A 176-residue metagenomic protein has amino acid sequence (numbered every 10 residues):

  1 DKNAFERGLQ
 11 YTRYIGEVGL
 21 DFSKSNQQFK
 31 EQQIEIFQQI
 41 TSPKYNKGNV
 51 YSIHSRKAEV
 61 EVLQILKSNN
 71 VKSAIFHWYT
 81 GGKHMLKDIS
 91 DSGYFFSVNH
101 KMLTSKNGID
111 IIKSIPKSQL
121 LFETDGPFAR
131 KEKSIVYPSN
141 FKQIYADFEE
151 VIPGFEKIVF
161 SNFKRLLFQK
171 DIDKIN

Functional and structural regions predicted by a protein language model:
K2-S92, D110, A129-I135, S139 (+1 more regions): Divalent metal-binding pocket/active-site signature
P43, F141-N176: Mid-to-C-terminal alpha-helical segments outside catalytic/metal-binding sites
V71, Y94, K117-L120, I172: Generic structural signal for secondary-structure transition and capping sites
T80-G81, H100-T104, D125-F128: Short, acidic/turn-prone active-site loops that include or flank metal/cofactor- and phosphate-binding residues
G93-N107: His/Asp/Glu-enriched short active-site or ligand-binding loop at hydrolase and phosphoryl-transfer sites
N107-K113: A short, acidic, amphipathic alpha-helical segment used as a generic capping/interface helix at domain edges
S118-S134: Short acidic/histidine-rich active-site segments
